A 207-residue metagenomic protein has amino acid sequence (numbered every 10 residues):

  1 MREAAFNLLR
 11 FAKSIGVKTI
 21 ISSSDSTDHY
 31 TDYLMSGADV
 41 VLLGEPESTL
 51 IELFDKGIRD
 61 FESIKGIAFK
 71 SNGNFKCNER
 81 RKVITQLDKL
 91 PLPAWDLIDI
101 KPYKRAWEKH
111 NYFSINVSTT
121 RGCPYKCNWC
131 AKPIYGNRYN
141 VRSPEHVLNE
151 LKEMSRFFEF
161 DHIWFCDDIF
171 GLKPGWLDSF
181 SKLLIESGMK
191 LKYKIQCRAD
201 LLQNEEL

Functional and structural regions predicted by a protein language model:
M1-Q86: Glycine-rich beta-alpha loop elements in corrinoid/cobalamin-binding modules across cobalamin-dependent enzymes
D88, P93-L207: Radical SAM [4Fe-4S] cluster-binding motif and immediate context
